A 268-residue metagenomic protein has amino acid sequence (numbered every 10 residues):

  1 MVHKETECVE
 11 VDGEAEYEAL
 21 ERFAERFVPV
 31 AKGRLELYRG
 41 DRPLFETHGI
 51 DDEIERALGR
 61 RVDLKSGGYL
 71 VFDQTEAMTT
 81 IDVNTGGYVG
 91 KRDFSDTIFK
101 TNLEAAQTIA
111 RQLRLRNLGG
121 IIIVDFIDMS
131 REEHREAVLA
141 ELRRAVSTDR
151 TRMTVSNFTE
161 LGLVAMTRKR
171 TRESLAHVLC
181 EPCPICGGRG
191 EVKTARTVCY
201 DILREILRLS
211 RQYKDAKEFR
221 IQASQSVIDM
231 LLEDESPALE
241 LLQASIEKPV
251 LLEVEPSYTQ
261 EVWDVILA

Functional and structural regions predicted by a protein language model:
M1-A268: DE-rich acidic low-complexity regions and acidic surface loops
